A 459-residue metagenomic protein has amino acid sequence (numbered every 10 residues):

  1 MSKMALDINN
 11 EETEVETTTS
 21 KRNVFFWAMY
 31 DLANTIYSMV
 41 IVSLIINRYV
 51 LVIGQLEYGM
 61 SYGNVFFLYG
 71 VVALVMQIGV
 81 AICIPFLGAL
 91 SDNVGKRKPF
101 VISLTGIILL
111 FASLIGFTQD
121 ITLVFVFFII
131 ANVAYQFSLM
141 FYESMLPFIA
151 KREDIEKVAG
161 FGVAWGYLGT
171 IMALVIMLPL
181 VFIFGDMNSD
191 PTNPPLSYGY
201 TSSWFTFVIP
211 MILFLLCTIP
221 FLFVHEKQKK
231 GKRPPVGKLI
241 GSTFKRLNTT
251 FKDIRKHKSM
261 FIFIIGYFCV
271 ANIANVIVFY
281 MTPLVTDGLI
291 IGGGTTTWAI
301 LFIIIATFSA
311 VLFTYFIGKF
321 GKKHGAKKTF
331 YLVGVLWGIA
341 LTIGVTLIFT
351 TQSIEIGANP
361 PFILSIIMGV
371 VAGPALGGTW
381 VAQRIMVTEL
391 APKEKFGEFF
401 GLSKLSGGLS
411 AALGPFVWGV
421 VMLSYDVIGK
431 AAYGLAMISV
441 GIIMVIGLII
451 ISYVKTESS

Functional and structural regions predicted by a protein language model:
I8-V24, K227-I264: Juxtamembrane intracellular "pre-TM" segments in multi-pass secondary transporters
V24, L213-V224, L347, T379 (+1 more regions): Multi-pass alpha-helical transporter architecture, strongest for 12-TM Major Facilitator/SLC carriers used
I41-F66, F279-A299: Short amphipathic helix-loop junctions that connect adjacent transmembrane helices in Major Facilitator Superfamily/SLC
Y62-G63, V181-I212, V420-M444: A membrane-interface helix-boundary motif in multi-pass transporters
I82-G95, L312-A326, M422: Helix-to-loop junctions at the C-terminal end of transmembrane segments in multipass secondary transporters
S91-T105, K322-W337: Cytoplasmic membrane-interface "Motif A"-like loop-to-helix N-cap segments of 12-TM Major Facilitator Superfamily
S103-D120, V335-A358: C-terminal ends and interior cores of transmembrane alpha-helices in multi-pass membrane transporters/permeases
A159-V181, K404-P415: Glycine-rich segments within core transmembrane alpha-helices of 12-TM secondary carriers
